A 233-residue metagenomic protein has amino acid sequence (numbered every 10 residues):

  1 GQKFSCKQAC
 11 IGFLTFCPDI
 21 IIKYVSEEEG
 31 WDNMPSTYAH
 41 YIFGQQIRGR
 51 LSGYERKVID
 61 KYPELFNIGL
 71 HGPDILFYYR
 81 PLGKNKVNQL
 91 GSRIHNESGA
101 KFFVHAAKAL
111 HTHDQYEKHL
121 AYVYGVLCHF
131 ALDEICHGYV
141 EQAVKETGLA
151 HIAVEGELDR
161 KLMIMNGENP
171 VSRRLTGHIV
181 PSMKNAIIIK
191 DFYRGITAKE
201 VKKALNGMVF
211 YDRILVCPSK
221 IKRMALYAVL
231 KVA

Functional and structural regions predicted by a protein language model:
L14-T15, D19-V123, L127-A233: N-terminal leader/auxiliary helical segments
